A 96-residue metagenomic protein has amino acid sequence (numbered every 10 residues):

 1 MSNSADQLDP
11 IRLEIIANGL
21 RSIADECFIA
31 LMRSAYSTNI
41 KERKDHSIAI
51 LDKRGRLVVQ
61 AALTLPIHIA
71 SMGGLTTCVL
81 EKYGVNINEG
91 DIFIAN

Functional and structural regions predicted by a protein language model:
M1-N96: Glycine/proline-enriched, intrinsically flexible loops and inter-domain linkers
